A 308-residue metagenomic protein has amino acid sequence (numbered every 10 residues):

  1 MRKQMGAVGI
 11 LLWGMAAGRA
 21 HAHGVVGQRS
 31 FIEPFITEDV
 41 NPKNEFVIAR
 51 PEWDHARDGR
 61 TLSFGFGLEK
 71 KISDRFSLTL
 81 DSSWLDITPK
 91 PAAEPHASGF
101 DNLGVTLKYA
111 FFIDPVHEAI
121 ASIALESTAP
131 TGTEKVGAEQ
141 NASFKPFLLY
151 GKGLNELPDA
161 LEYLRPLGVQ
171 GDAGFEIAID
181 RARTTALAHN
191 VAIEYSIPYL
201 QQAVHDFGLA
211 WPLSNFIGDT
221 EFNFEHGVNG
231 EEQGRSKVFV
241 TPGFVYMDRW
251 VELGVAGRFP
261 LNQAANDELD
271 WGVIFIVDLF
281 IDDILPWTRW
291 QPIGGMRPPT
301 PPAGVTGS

Functional and structural regions predicted by a protein language model:
M1-A7: Bacterial N-terminal signal peptides that target proteins for export
A7-V8, F76: Terminal low-complexity, poorly structured segments
V8-G9, A20: Cleavable N-terminal signal peptides
A22-S308: Transmembrane beta-barrel domains of Gram-negative outer membranes and organellar outer membranes
